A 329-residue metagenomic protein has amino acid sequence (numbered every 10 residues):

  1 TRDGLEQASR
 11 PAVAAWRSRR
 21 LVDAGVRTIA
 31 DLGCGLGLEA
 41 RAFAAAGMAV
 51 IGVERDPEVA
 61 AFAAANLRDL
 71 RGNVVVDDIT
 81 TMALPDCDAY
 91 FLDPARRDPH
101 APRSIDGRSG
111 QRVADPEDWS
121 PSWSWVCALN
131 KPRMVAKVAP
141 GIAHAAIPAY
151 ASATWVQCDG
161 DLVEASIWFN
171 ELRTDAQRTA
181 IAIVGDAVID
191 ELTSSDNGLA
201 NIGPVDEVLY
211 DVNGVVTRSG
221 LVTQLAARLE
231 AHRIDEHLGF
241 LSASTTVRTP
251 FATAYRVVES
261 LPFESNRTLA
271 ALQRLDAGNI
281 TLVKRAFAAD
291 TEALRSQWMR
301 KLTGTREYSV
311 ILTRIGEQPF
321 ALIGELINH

Functional and structural regions predicted by a protein language model:
T1-H329: SAM-dependent transferase fold signal centered on methyltransferase-like domains, encompassing both Class I
